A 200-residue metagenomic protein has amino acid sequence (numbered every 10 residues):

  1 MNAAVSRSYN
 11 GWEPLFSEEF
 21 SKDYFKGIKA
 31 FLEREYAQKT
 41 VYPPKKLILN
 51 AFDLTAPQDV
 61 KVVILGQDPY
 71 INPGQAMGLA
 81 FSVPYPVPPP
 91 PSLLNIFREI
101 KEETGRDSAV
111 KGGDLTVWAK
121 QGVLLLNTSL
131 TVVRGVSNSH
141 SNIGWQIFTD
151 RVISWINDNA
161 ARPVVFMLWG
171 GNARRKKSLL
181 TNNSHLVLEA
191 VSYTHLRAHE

Functional and structural regions predicted by a protein language model:
S6, G11-P14, E18-L168, N172-T181 (+1 more regions): A polyanion-binding, active-site-adjacent surface
T194-E200: Conserved small/polar residues in nucleotide/adenosyl-binding loops
